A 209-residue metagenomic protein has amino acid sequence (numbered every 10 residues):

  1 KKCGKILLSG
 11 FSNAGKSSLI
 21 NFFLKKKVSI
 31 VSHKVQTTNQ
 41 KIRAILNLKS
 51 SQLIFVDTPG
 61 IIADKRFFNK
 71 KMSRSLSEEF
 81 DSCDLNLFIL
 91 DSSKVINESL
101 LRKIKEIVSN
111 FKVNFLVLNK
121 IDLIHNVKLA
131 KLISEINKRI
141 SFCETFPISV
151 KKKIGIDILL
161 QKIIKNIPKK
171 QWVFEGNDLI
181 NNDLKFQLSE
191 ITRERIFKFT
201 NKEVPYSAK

Functional and structural regions predicted by a protein language model:
K1-D81, L85, L90: Conserved G1/Walker A P-loop phosphate-binding module
K5, K112-F115, D122-F186: Canonical P-loop GTPase G-domain recognition
N13-K16, L184-K209: P-loop NTP-binding site
F22, K26, I45-K49, I61 (+4 more regions): Conserved, well-folded catalytic cores of nucleic-acid-processing and energy-transducing macromolecular machines
V35-T37, P59-I62, S92-I96, I121-I124 (+1 more regions): Conserved nucleotide-binding/hydrolysis micro-motifs of P-loop NTPases
Q36-N39, S73, F80, E98 (+5 more regions): Amphipathic alpha-helical transducer elements in NTP-driven molecular machines
L46-L53, K71-T145: Conserved C-terminal guanine-recognition region of P-loop GTPase G domains, centered on the G4
F68, R102, I196: Short regulatory helix/loop adjacent to the ATP-binding pocket of P-loop NTPases
